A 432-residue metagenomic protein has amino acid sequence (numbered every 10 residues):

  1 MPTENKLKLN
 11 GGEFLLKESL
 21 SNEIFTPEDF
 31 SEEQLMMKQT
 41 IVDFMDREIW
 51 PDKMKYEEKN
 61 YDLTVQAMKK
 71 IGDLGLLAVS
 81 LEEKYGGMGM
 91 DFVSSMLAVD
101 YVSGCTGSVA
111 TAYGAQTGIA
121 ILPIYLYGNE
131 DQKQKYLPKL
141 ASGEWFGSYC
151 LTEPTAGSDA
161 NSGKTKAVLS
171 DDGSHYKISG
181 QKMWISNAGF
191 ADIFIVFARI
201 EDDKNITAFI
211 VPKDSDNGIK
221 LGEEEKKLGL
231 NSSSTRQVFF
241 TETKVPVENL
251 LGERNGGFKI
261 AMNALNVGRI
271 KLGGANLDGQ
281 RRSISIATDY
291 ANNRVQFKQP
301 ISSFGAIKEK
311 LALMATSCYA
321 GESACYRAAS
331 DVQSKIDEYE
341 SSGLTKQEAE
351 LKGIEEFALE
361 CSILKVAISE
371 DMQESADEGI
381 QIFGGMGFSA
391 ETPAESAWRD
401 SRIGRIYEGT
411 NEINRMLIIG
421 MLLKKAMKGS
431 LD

Functional and structural regions predicted by a protein language model:
M1-G114, Q132-K135, K139-S142, Q333 (+1 more regions): Amphipathic, small/basic residue-rich leader segments at the start of a protein or domain
P2-T26, L97-A98, I119, N263 (+1 more regions): Glycine-rich phosphate/cofactor-binding loops in nucleotide/flavin-utilizing enzymes
P27-F30, K220-E322, C361-S362, G404-Y407 (+3 more regions): Glycine-rich beta->alpha junctions and the first turn(s) of the following alpha-helix
K53-E58, Y319-A367, I380-F383: C-terminal helix-coil-helix/basic helical segment that borders enzyme active sites and/or dimer interfaces and provides
T111-D131, G157-A160, V168-L169: N-terminal glycine-rich flavin-associated loop
G143-L151: A short, Trp-centered hydrophobic/proline-enriched beta-strand micro-motif
S174-L221: A short core secondary-structure module
Y339-E340, Q373-W398: A glycine-biased, small/acidic residue-tolerant capping/turn segment at secondary-structure junctions
